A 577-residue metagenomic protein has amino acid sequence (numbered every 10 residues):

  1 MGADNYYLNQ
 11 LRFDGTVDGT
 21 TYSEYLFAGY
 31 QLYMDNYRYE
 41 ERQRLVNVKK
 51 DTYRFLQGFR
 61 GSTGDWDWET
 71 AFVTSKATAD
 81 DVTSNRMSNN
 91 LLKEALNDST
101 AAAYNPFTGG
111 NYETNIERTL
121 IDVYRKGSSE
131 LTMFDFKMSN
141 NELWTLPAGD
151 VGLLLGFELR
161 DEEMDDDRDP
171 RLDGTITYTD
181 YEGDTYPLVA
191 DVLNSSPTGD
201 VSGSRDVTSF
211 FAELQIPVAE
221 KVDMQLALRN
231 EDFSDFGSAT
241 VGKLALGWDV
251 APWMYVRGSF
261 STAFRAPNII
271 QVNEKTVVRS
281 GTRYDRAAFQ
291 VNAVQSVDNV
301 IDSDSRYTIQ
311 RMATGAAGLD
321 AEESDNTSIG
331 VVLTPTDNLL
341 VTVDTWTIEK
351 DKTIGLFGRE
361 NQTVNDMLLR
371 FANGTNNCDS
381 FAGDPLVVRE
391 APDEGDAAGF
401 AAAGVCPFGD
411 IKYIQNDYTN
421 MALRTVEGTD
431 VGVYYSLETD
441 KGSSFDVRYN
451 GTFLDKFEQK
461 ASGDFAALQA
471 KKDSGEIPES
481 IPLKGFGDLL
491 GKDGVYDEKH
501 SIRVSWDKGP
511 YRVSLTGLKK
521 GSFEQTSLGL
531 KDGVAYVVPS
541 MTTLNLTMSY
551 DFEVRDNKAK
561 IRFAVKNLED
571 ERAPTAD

Functional and structural regions predicted by a protein language model:
M1, D67-A71, D81, G152-L154 (+11 more regions): Residue-level detector of the transmembrane beta-barrel scaffold of outer-membrane proteins
M1-V207, S261, R265-G318, T342-V426 (+1 more regions): Surface-exposed, low-complexity loop segments enriched in small/polar and acidic residues
D51-Q57, E130-F136, T208-L214, T240-L246 (+6 more regions): Hydrophobic, lipid-facing positions within transmembrane beta-strands of outer-membrane proteins
G61-T63, N140-E142, A212, I216 (+8 more regions): Residue-level signature of outer-membrane beta-barrel architecture
T63-G64, L143-A148, A219-K221, A251-W253 (+9 more regions): Outer-membrane beta-barrel channels and translocator barrels
T70-K76, L153-D161, F210, L226-N230 (+8 more regions): Transmembrane beta-barrel strands of outer-membrane/channel proteins
N194-S196, S202-R205, I411-D430, L437-T542: C-terminal extracellular loops and terminal segments of Gram-negative outer membrane beta-barrel proteins
L340, D351, D455-E458, T516-S527 (+1 more regions): C-terminal beta-signal and adjacent terminal beta-strands/loops of Gram-negative outer-membrane beta-barrel proteins
